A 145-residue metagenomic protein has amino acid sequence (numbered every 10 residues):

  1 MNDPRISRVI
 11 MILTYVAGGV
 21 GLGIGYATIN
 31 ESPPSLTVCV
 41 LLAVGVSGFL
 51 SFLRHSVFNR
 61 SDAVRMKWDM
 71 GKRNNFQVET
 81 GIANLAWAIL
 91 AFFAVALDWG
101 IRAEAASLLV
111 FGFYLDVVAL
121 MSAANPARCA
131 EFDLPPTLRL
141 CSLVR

Functional and structural regions predicted by a protein language model:
P4-V9, L134-R145: Individual transmembrane alpha-helices with interfacial aromatic-anchor signatures
R5-T28: The first (N-terminal) embedded transmembrane alpha-helix
T14-G19, T80-F92, S142-R145: Core segments of transmembrane alpha-helices that mediate helix-helix packing or line hydrophobic substrate/ligand
P33-F49, I101-F111: Alpha-helical transmembrane segments
C39-V44, M70-W87: A loop-to-helix transmembrane entry motif
L53-R73: Membrane-helix interface/capping segments
Y114-C129: Transmembrane alpha-helical segments of integral membrane proteins
